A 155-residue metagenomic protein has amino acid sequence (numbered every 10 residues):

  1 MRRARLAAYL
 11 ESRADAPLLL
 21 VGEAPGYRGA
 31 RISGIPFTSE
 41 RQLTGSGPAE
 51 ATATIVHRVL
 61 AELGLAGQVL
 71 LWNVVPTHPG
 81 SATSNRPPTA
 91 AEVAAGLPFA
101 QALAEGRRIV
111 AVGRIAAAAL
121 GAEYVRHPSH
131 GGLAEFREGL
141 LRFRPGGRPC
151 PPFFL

Functional and structural regions predicted by a protein language model:
M1-A119, E123-Y124, H130-G131: A polyanion-binding, active-site-adjacent surface
G121-C150: Short, flexible loop segments at boundaries between secondary-structure elements
